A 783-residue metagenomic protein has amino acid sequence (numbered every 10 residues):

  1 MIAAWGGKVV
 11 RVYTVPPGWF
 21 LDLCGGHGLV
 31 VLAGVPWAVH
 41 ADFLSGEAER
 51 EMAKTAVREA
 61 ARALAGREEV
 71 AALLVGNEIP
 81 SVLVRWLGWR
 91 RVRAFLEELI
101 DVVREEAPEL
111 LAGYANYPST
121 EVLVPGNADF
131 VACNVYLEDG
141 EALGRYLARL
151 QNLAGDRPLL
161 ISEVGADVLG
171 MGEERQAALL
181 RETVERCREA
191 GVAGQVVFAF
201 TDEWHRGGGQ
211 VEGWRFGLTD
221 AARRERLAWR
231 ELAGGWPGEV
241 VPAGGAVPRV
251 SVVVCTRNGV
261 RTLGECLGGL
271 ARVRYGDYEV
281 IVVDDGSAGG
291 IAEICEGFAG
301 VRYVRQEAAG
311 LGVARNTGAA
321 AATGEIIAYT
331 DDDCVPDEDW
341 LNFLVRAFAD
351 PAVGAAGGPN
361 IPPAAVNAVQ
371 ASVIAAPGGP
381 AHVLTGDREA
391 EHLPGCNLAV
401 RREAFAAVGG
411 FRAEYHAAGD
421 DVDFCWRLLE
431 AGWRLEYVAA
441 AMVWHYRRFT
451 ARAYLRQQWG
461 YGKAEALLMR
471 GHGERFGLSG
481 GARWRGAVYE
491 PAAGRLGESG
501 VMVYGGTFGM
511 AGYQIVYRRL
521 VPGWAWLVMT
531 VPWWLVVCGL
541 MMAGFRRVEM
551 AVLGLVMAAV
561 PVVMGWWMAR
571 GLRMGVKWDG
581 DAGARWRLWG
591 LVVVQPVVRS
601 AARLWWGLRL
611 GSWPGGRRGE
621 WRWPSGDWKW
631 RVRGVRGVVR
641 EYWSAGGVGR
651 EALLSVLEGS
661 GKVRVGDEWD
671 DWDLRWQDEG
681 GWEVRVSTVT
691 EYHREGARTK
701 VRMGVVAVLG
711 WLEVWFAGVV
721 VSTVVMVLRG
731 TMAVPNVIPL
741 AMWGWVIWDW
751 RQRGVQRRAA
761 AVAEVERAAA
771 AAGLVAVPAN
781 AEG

Functional and structural regions predicted by a protein language model:
M1-A128: Active-site mouth of glycoside hydrolases
R85, R90-A190: Extracellular glycoside hydrolase catalytic/binding regions
F198-A246: Aromatic-rich peripheral "rim/lid" segments of glycoside hydrolase catalytic domains that contact and position glycan
G268-D277: Short, acidic, metal-binding catalytic loop of nucleotide-sugar glycosyltransferases
G269, D284-A292, C334: A conserved acidic beta->alpha catalytic loop
I327: Short aromatic/hydrophobic "clamp" motif used to bind/position activated sugar donors
D339-Q370, R434, Y446: Conserved donor NDP-sugar-binding/catalytic core segment of glycosyltransferases
G358-P359, V373-E391, A406: Short, flexible, basic/aromatic active-site loop/helix in glycosyltransferases
